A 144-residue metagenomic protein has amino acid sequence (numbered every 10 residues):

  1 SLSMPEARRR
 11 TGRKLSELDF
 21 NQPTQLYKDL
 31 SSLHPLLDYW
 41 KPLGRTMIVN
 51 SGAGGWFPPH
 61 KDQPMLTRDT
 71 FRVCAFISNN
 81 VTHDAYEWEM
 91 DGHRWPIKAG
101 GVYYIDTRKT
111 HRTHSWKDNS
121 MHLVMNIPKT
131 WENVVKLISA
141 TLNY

Functional and structural regions predicted by a protein language model:
S1-Y39: Non-heme Fe(II)/2-oxoglutarate
Y39-K41, M65-D69: A short catalytic or substrate-binding loop motif that flags glycine-/basic-rich loops and adjacent residues that bind
M47-T67: Conserved short histidine dyad/triad with adjacent acidic residue
F71-I77, V102-Y104, K117-V135: A short hydrophobic beta-strand segment most commonly corresponding to one strand of the jelly-roll/cupin
F76-K98: A short beta-strand-loop-beta hairpin characteristic of the jelly-roll/cupin
W95-T110: Conserved metal-binding segment of the jelly-roll/cupin
H111-W116: Asparagine-centered strand-capping/turn motif at beta-strand->loop junctions
V135-Y144: Active-site or metal-binding loop neighborhoods of secreted/extracellular toxin and effector enzymes
